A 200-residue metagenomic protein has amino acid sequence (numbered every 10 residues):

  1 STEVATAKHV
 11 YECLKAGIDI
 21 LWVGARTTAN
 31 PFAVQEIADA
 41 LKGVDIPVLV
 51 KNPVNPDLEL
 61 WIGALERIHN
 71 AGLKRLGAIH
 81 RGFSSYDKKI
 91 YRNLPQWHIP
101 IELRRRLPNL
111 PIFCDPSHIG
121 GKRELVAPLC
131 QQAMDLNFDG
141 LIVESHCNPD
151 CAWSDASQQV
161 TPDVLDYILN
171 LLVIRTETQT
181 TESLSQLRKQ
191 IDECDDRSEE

Functional and structural regions predicted by a protein language model:
S1-Q35: Active-site beta->alpha loop and helix N-cap motifs at the rims of alpha/beta catalytic domains
E3, D115-S117, D195: Conserved acidic functional residues
Y11, A38-A40, L187: Short, flexible, solvent-exposed loop/turn segments with mixed acidic/basic and small polar residues
I18-D19, D139, D195: Receiver (REC) domain switch/active-site residues of two-component response regulators
A29-Y167, L171-V173, Q179-T180: Catalytic alpha/beta core domains of metabolic enzymes, predominantly
I119, S185-R188: A short beta-alpha structural unit
S183, Q190-E193, R197: Charged, solvent-exposed faces of alpha-helical coiled-coils
E200: Conserved small/polar residues in nucleotide/adenosyl-binding loops
